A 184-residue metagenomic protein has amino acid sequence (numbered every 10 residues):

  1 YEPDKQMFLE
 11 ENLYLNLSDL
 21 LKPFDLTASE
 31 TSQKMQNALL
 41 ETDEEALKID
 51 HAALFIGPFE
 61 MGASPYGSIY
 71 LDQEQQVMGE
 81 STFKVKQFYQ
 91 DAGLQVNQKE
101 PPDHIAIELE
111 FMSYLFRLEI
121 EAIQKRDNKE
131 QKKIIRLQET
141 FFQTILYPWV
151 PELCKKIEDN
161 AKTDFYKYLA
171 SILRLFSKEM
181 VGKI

Functional and structural regions predicted by a protein language model:
Y1-I184: Surface/interface-facing alpha-helical segments and adjacent flexible terminal/loop regions used for partner/assembly
